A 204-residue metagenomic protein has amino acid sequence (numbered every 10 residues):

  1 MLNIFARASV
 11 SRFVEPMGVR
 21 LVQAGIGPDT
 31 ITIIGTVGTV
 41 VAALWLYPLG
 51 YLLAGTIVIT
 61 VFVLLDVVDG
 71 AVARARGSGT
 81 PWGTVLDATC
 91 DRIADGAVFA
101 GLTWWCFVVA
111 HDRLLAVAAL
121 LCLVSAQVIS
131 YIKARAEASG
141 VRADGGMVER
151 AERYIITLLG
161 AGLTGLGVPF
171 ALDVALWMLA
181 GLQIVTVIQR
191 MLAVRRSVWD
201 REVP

Functional and structural regions predicted by a protein language model:
M1-V63, A97-P204: Hydrophobic alpha-helical transmembrane segments
I59-H111: Hydrophobic, well-structured mid-protein blocks that either form specific transmembrane helices
